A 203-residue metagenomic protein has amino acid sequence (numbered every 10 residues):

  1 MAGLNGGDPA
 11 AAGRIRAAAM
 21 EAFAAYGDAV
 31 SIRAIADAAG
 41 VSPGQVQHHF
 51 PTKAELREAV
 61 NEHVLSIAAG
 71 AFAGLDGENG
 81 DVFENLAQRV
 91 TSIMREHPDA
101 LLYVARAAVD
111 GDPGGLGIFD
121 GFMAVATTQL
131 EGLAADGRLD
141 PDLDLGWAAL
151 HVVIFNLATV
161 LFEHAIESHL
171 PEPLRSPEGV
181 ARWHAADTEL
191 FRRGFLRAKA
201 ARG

Functional and structural regions predicted by a protein language model:
A2, S92, A124-D136, L161-G203: C-terminal peripheral helix-coil segments that are non-catalytic and often amphipathic
A10, R14, A18, A22-A59: Helix-turn-helix
D28-A29, P113, L139: Conserved hydrophobic residue
I35-A38, R106-D110, G121, H151 (+1 more regions): Short acidic/histidine-centered micro-motifs embedded in hydrophobic/aromatic stretches that mark compact functional
R57-V64, F119: Alpha-helical DNA-contacting segments of helix-turn-helix folds
A69-A73, D112-D136, G146-W147: Amphipathic alpha-helical packing segments from all-alpha helical-bundle domains
G70-V104, L145-V152: Hydrophobic alpha-helical connector segments
M94-L116, D120, H164-H169: Amphipathic alpha-helical segments used for helix-helix packing
